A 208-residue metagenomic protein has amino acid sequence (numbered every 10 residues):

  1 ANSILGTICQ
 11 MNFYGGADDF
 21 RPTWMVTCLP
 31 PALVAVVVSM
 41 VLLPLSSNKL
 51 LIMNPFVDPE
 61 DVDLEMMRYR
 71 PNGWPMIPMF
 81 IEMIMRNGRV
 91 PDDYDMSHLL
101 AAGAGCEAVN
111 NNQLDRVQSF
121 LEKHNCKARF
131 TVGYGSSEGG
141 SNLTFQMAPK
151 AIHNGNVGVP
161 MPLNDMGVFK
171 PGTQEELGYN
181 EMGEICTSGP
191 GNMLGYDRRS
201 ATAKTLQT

Functional and structural regions predicted by a protein language model:
S3-W24, P31-N72, N87, D165: Conserved AMP-binding/adenylation subdomain of ANL enzymes
W24-T27, I185-C186: Short, well-ordered beta-strand segments
L29-L33, G189-G191, T208: AMP-binding (ANL) adenylation modules
P71-M76, M85-N156, P162-D165: Gly/Ser/Thr-rich phosphate-binding loop
F80-I81, V109, N192: Alpha-helix capping/helix-boundary segments
V159-L163, E175-T205: Conserved ATP/PPi-binding loop(s) of AMP-dependent carboxylate-activating enzymes
V168-F169: Hydrophobic beta-strand positions
